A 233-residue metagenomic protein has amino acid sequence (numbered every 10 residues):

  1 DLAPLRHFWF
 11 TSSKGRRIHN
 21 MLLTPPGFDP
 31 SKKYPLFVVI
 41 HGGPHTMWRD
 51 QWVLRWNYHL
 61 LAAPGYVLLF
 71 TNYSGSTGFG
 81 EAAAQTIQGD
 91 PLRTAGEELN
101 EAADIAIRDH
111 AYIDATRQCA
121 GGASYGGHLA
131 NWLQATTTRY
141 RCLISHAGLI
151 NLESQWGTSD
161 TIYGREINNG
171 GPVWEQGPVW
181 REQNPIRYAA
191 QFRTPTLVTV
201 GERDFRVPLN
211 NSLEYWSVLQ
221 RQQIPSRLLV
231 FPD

Functional and structural regions predicted by a protein language model:
D1-K32, R49, W56-Y58, A63 (+1 more regions): Non-catalytic accessory segments flanking enzyme active sites
P4-R6, R16, Y34, D114 (+2 more regions): Exposed loop/turn and edge beta-strand positions of beta-sandwich/beta-sheet ligand-binding modules
L23, V39-I40, G121, T199: Short hydrophobic segments within beta-strands
P26-G27, L36, H45, L143 (+2 more regions): Generic low-complexity segments that are intrinsically disordered, proline-rich and/or Lys/Arg-biased
G27, H45-M47, G89, F205-R206: Short strand->helix junction
F28-Y34, V39-G80, L152: Short substrate-entry loop that stabilizes the transition state in hydrolases
A62-A63, F70-D233: Active-site-proximal cap/loop segments of hydrolase catalytic domains
